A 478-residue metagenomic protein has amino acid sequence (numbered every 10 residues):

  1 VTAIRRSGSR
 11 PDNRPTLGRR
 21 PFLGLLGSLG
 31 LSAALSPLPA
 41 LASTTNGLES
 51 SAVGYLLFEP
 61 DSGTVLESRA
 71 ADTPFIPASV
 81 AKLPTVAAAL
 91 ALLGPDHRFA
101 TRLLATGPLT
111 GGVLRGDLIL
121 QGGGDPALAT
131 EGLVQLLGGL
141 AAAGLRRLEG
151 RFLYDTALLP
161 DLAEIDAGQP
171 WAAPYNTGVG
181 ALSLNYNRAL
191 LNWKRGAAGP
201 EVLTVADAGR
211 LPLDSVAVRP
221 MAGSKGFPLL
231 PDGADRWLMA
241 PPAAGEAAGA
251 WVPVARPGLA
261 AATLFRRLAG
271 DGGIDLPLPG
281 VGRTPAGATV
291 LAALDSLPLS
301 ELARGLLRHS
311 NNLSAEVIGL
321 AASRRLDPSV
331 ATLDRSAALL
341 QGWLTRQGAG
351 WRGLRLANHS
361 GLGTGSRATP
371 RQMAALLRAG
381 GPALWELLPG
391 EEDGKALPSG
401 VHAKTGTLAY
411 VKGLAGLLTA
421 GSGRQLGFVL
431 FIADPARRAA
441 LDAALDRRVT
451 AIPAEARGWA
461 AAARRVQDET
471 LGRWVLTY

Functional and structural regions predicted by a protein language model:
V1-L17, P21, S28-L35: N-terminal secretory signal peptides
G30-L31, L35-V80, L93-D96, A100 (+1 more regions): Beta-lactamase-like hydrolase cores
L56, I119, S314-V317, R355 (+1 more regions): Structural recognition of the beta-strand scaffold that forms the well-ordered cores of secreted hydrolase catalytic
G63, K82-A89, F152, L182 (+5 more regions): Residue-level preference for non-acidic, small/hydrophobic
R69-F75, W251, S360-L362: A short glycine/serine-rich beta->alpha loop
L92-G350, A440-E455, A462-Y478: Conserved serine DD-peptidase/penicillin-binding transpeptidase domain and beta-lactam-recognizing active-site
S323-Y478: Small-residue-rich helix-loop
